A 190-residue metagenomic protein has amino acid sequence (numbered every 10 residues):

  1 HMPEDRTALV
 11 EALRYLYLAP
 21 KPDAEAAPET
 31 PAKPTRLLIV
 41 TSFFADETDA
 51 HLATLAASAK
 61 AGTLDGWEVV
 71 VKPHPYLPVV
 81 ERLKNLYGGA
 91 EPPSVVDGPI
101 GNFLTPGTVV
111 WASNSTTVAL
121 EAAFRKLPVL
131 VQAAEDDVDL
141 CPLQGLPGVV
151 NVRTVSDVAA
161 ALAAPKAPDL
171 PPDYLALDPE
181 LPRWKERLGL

Functional and structural regions predicted by a protein language model:
H1-L9, L86-G89, T117-L177: Catalytic binding pocket for nucleotide-activated donors in carbohydrate/polymer assembly enzymes
A8-L86: Conserved catalytic-core segment of nucleotide-activated headgroup transferases in glycan assembly
A12-L16, G98-G101, A134-V138: Short, acidic/turn-prone active-site loops that include or flank metal/cofactor- and phosphate-binding residues
F44, Y76, T117, L177-P179: Residue-level marker for beta-strand->alpha-helix junctions and adjacent short loops that shape enzyme
T54-A57, D157-A160, R183-R187: Alpha-helical elements of Rossmann-like donor-binding domains used by nucleotide-donor carbohydrate transfer enzymes
Y76-R125: Donor nucleotide-activated moiety binding/catalytic core segment of transferases that use nucleotide-activated donors
D173-L190: C-terminal alpha-helical cap of glycosyltransferases
